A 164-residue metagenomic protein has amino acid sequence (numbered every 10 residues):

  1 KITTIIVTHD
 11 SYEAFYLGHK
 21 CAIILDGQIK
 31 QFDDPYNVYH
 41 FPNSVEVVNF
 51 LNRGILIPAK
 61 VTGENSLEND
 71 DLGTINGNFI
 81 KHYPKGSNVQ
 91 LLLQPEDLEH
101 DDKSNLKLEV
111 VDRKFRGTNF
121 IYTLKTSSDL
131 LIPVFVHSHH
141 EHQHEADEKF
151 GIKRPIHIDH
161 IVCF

Functional and structural regions predicted by a protein language model:
I2-G73: Internal alpha/beta loop-helix hairpins
G54, E64-F164: Non-catalytic connector elements of ABC transporters
